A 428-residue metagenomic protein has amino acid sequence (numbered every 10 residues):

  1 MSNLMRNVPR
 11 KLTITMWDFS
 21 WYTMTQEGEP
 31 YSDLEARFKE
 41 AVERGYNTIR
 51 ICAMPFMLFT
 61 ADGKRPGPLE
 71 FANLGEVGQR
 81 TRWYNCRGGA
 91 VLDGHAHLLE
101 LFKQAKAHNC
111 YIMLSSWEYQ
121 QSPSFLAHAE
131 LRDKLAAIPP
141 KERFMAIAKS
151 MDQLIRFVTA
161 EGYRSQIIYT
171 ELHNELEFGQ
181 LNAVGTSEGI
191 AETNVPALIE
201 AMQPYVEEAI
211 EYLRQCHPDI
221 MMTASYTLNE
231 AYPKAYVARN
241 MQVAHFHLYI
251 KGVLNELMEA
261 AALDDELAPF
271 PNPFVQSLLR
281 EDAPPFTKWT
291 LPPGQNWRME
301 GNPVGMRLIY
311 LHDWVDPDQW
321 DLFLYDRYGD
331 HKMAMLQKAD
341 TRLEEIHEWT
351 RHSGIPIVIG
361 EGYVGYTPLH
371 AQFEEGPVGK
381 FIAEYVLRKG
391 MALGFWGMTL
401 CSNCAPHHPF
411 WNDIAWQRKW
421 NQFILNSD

Functional and structural regions predicted by a protein language model:
M1, F71-L74, S187, L369-D428: Aromatic-rich peripheral "rim/lid" segments of glycoside hydrolase catalytic domains that contact and position glycan
S2-E100, A334, I357: Active-site-adjacent substrate/metal-binding segments within catalytic domains of carbohydrate-active enzymes
R10-D18, N47-I51, I112-S116, I168-L172 (+4 more regions): Hydrophobic faces of well-ordered beta-strands that scaffold small-molecule active sites in alpha/beta enzyme cores
W17-D33, I138-F144, A371-P377: Active-site mouth loops of central-metabolism enzymes
F19-Y22, M54-F56, W117-Y119, L172-E177 (+4 more regions): Active-site beta-loop-alpha junctions enriched in small/polar residues
P30-T48, L74-E118, H128-H173, A201-C216 (+4 more regions): An active-site-proximal structural segment forming one wall of the substrate-binding cleft that immediately precedes
M57-D93, Q121-E142, Q180-A191, P368-E374 (+1 more regions): Surface-exposed, active-site-proximal loop segments in enzymatic domains
E177-V358, G362-M391: Extracellular glycoside hydrolase catalytic/binding regions
